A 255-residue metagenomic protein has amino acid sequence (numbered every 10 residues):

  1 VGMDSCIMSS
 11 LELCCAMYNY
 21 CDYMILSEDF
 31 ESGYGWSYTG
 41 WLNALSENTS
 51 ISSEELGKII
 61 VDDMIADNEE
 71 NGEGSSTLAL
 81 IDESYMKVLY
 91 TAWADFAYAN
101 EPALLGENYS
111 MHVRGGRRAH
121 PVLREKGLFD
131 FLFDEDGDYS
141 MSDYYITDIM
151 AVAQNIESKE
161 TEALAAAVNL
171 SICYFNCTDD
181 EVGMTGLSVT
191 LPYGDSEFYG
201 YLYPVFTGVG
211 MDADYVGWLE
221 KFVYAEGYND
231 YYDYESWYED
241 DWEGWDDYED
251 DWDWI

Functional and structural regions predicted by a protein language model:
V1-I255: Terminal, contiguous helix-loop blocks that mediate binding/assembly
